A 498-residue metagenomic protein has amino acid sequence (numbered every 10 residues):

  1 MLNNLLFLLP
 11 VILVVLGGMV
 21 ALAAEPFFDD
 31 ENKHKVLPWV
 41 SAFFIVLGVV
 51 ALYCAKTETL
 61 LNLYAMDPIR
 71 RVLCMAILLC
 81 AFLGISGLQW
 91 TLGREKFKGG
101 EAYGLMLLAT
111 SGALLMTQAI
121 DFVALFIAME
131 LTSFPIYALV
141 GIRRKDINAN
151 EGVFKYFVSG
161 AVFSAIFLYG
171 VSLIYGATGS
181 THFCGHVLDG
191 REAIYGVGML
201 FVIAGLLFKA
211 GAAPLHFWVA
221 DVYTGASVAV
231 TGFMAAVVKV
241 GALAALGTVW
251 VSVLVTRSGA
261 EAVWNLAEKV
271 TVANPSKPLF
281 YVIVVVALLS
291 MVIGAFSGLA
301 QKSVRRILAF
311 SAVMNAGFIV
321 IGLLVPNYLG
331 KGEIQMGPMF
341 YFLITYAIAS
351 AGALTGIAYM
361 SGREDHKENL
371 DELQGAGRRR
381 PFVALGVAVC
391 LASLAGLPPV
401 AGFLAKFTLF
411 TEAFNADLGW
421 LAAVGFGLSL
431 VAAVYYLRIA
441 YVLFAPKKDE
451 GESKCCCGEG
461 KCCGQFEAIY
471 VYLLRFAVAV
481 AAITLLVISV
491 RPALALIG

Functional and structural regions predicted by a protein language model:
M1-G498: Alpha-helical transmembrane segments of multi-pass membrane proteins predominantly involved in bioenergetics
